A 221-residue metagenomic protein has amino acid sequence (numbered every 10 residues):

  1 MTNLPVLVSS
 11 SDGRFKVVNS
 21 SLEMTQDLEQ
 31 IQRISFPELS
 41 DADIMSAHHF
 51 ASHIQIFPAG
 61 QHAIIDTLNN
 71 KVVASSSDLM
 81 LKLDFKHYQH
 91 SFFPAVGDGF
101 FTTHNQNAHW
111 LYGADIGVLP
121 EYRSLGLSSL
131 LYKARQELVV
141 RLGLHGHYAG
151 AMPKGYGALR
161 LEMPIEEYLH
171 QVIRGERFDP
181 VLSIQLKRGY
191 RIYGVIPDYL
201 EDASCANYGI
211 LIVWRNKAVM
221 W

Functional and structural regions predicted by a protein language model:
T2-H87: Short amphipathic alpha-helix that is part of the acyltransferase structural core
L28, R135, V181: Aromatic/hydrophobic pocket-lining residues that form π-stacking "cages" and hydrophobic walls in ligand
G60-H62, H109, A206-I212: Short beta-strand micro-motifs in enzyme catalytic cores
L68, F100-T103, K133-L144: Short amphipathic alpha-helices and their capping/turn segments at secondary-structure boundaries
S75-D115, K133, P153-E176, I196-C205: Conserved acyl-donor/pantetheine-binding loop and adjacent beta-alpha core of acyl/acetyltransferases and related
V118, S124-V139, Y148-A149: Conserved acetyl-CoA-binding loop-helix of GNAT-fold acetyltransferases
E176-R191, D198-W221: C-terminal "cap" of GNAT-fold acetyltransferases
